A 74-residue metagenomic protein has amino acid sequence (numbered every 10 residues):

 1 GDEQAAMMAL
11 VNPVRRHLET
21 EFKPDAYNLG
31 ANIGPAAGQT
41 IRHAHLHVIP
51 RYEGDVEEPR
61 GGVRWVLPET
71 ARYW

Functional and structural regions predicted by a protein language model:
G1-W74: HIT superfamily nucleotide-processing domains
